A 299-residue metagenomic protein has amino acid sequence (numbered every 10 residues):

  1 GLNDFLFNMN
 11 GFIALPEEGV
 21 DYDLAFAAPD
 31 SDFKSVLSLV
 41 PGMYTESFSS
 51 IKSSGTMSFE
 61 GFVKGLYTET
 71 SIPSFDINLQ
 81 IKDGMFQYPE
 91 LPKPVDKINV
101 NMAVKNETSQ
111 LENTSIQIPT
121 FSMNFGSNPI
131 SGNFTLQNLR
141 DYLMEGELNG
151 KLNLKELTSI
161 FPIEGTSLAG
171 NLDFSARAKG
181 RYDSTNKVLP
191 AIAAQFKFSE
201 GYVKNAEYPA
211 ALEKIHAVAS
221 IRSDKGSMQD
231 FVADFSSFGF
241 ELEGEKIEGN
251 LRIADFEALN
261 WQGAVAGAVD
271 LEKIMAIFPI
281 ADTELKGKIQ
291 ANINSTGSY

Functional and structural regions predicted by a protein language model:
G1-E60, F86-R177, K187, V203-T296: Interface amphipathic segments
L66-T68, D183, S298: Short solvent-exposed strand-capping/beta-turn motif centered on an Asx-Ser/Thr pair
T70-S71, K187-V188: Short glycine/proline/serine/threonine-rich loop/turn segments at secondary-structure transition edges
P190-I192: Disulfide-stabilized extracellular beta-strand modules
